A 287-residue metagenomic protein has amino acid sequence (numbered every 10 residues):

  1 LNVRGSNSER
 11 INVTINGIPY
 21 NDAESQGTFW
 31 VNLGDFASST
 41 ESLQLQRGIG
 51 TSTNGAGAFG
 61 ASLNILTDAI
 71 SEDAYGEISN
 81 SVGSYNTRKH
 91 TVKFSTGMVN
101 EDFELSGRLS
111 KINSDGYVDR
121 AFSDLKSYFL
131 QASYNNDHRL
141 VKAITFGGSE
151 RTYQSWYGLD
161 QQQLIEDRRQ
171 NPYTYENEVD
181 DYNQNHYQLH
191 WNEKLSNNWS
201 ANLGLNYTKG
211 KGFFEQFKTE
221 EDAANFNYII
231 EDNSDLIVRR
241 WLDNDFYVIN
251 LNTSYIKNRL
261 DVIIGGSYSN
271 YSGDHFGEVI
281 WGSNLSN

Functional and structural regions predicted by a protein language model:
N2, P19-R47, L66, Q163: Short acidic/polar hinge/loop motifs at secondary-structure boundaries that mediate gating or recognition
S25-Q26, L45-Q46, A74-E77, K111-D115 (+6 more regions): Extracytoplasmic loops and strand-loop junctions of Gram-negative outer membrane beta-barrel proteins
D35-E77: A beta-strand signature from Gram-negative outer-membrane beta-barrel systems, especially the internal plug domain
S42, S62, Y75-S79, T91-K93 (+3 more regions): Membrane-embedded beta-strand positions in outer-membrane beta-barrel channels/transporters
G48, L66, S81-Y85, R108-I112 (+4 more regions): Outer-membrane beta-barrel pore domains and translocons
G50-N54, N80-V82, Y117-D119, T174-V179 (+1 more regions): Outer-membrane beta-barrel domain signature
V82-N113, V118-S155, V179-W199: Transmembrane beta-barrel wall of Gram-negative outer-membrane proteins
L140-K142, Y182-N287: Face-selective signature of the C-terminal outer-membrane beta-barrel domain
